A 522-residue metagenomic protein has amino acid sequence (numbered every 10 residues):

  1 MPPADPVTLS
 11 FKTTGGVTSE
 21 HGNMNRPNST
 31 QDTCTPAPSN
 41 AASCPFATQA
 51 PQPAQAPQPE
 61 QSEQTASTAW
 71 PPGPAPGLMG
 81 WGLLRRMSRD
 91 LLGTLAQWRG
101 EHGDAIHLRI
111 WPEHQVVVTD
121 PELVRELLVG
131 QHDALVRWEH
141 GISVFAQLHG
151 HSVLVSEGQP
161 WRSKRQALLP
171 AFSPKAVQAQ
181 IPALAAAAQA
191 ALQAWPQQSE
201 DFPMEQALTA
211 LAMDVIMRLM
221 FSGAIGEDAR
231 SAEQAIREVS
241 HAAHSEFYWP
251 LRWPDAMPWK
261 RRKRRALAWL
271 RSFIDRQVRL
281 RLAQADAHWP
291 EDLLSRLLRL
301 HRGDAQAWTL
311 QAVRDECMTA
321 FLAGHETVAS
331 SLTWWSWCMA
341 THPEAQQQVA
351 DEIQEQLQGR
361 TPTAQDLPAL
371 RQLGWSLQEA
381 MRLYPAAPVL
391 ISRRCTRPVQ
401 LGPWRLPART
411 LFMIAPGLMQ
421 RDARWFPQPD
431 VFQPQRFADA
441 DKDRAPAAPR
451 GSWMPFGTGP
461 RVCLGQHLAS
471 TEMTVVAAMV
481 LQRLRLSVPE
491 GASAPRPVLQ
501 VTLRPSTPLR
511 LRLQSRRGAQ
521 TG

Functional and structural regions predicted by a protein language model:
D5-G15, E20-P53, P57-L154, Q159-S163 (+7 more regions): N-terminal membrane-proximal hinge/A-helix region immediately C-terminal to the signal-anchor transmembrane segment
G16-S19, N25-S39, F46-T48, E63-P71 (+6 more regions): Cytochrome P450 heme-thiolate monooxygenase catalytic core
S67-L78, I181, A185, Q234-E238 (+6 more regions): Cytochrome P450 I-helix active-site segment
L83-G103, S272, R360-G402: Conserved cytochrome P450 K-helix E-x-x-R motif and the immediately C-terminal K′/meander segment
H149, S163, M318, A323 (+5 more regions): Cytochrome P450 heme-thiolate "Cys pocket" and heme-binding signature region
T327-A340, V476: Short, small-residue alpha-helix embedded
P343-A345, Q466-L503: Cytochrome P450 heme-binding "Cys pocket" and the immediately downstream C-terminal segment
I414-R444: Conserved cytochrome P450 K-helix/beta-meander segment immediately N-terminal to the heme-binding cysteine loop
